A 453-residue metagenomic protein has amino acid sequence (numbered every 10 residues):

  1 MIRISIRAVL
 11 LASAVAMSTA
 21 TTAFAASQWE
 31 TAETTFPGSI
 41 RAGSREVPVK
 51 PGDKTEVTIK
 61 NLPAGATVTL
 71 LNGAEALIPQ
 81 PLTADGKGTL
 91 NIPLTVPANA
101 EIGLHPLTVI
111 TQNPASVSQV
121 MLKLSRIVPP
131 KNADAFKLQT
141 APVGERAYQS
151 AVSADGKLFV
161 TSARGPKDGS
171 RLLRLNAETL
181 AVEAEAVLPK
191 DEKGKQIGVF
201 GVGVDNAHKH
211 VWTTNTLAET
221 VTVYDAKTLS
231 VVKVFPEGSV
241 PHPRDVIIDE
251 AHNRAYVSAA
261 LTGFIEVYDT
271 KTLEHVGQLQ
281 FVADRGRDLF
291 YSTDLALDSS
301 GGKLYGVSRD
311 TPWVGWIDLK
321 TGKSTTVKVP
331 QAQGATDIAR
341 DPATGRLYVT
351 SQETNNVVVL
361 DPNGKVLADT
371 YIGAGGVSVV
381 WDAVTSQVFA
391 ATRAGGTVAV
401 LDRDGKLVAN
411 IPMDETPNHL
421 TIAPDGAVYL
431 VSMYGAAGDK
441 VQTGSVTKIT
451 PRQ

Functional and structural regions predicted by a protein language model:
M1-F24: Gram-negative bacterial Sec-dependent N-terminal signal peptides
R3, T22, A26-Q453: Predominantly soluble domains enriched in secretory-pathway, periplasmic, or organellar proteins
